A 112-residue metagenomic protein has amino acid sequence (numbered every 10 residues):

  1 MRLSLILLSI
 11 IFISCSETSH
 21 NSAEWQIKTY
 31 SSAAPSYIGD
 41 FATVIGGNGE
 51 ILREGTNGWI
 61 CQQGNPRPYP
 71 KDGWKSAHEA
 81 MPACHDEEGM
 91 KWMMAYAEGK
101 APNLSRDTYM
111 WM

Functional and structural regions predicted by a protein language model:
M1-L8: Sec-dependent signal peptide recognition, specifically the positively charged N-region followed immediately by
I13-S14: C-terminal motif of bacterial Sec signal peptides marking the signal peptidase cleavage site
S19-M112: Primary mode marks residue(s) on the alpha4-beta5-alpha5 output face of response regulator receiver
